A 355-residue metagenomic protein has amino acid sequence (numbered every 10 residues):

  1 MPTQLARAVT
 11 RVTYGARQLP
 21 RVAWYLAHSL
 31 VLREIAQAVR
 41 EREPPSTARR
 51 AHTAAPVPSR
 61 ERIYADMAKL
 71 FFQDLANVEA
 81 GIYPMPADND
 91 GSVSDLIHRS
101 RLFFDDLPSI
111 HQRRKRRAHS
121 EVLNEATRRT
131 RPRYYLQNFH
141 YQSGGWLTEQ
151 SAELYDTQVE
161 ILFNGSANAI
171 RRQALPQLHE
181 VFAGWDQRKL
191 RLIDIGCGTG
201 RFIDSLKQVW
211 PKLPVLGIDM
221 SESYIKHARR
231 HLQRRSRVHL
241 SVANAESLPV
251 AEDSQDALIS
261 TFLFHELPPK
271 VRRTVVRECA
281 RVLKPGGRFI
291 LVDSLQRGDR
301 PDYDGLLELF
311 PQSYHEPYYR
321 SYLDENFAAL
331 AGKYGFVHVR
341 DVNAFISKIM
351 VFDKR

Functional and structural regions predicted by a protein language model:
M1-R129: N-terminal accessory segments
R188-G198: Conserved class I S-adenosyl-L-methionine
T199-W210: Conserved SAM-binding loop of SAM-dependent methyltransferases across substrates and taxa, primarily the Class I
S221: Conserved SAM/SAH-binding beta-strand->alpha-helix loop
R234-S247: Conserved SAM-binding strand-loop segment of SAM-dependent methyltransferases
E246-L258: A short acidic, Gly/Pro-enriched loop at the edge of an enzyme's catalytic core that lines a small-molecule cofactor
R273, I290-Y334, V339-V342: C-terminal alpha-helical "lid/dimerization" subdomain adjacent to the S-adenosyl-L-methionine
R273-P285: A short glycine-rich, Lys/Arg-flanked "PGG" loop and its adjoining helix->strand segment in the class I
